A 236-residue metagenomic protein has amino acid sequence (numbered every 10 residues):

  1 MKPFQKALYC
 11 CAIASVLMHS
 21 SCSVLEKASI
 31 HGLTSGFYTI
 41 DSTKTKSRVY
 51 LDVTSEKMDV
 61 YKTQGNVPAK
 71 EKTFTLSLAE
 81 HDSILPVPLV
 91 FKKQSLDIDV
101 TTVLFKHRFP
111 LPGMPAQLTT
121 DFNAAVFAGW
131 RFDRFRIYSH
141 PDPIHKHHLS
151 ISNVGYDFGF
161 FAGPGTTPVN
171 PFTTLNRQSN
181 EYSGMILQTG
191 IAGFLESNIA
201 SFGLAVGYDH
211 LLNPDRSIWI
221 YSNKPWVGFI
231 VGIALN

Functional and structural regions predicted by a protein language model:
K2-T102, R108: N-terminal leader/presequence regions that precede the main folded/catalytic core
I30, I191, N198-N236: Predominantly the C-terminal beta-signal and adjacent terminal strand-loop region of outer-membrane beta-barrel
P86-S95, R134-Y156, I199-A200: Short loop/turn motifs that connect adjacent beta-strands in outer-membrane beta-barrel proteins
Q94-L96, L118-A124, V154, S183-T189 (+1 more regions): Residues that define the transmembrane beta-barrel architecture of outer-membrane proteins
L96-V100, A124-V126, V154-A162, F202-L204 (+1 more regions): Transmembrane beta-strands of outer-membrane beta-barrel proteins
T102-R108, W130-R134, A162-P168, S197-I199 (+2 more regions): Transmembrane beta-strands of outer-membrane beta-barrel pores
P110-P115, H140-P141, N170-R177, D215-W219: Outer-membrane beta-barrel translocator domains and adjoining extracellular loop/strand segments of Gram-negative
G155-L187: Outer membrane beta-barrel transmembrane domains
